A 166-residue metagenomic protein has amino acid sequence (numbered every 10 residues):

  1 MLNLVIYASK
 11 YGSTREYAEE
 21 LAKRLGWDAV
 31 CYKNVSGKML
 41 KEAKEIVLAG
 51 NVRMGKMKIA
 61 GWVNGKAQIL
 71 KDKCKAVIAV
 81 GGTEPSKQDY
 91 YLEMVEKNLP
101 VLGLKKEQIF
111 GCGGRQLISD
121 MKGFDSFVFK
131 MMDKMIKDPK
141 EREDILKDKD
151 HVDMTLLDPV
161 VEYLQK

Functional and structural regions predicted by a protein language model:
L2-R24: N-terminal beta1-alpha1 ligand-phosphate binding loop
I6, Y32, I78: The conserved SAM/SAH-binding core of class I Rossmann-like methyltransferase domains, concentrating on the hydrophobic
S13-E16, M39, P159: An acidic, carboxylate-rich microenvironment
R24, D28, E45, G55-K166: FMN-binding flavodoxin-like domain, especially the glycine-rich phosphate-binding loop
G26-M39: A short, well-structured beta->alpha microelement
M39-L40, I69: Short, flexible hinge/linker loops that cap or flank conserved catalytic cores
N51-V52: Short glycine-/small-residue-rich Rossmann-like dinucleotide-binding loops
